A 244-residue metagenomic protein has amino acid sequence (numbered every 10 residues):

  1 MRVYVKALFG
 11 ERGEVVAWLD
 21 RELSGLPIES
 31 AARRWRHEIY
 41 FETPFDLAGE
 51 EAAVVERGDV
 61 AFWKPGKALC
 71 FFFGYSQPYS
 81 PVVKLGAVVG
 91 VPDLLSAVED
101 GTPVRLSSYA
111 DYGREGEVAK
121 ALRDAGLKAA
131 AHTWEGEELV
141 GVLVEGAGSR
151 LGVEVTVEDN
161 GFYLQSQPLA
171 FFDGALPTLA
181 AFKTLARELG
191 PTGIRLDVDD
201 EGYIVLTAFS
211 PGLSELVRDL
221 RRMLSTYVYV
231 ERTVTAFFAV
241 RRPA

Functional and structural regions predicted by a protein language model:
M1, P243-A244: Short, low-complexity, intrinsically disordered N-terminal peptides in bacterial proteins
M1-E14: Eukaryote-biased recognition of intrinsically disordered, low-complexity regulatory segments
V5-L8, L106, V144: Short beta-strand element of the conserved SAM-dependent methyltransferase core
G13-D20, G25-Y112, G148-P243: Glycine-rich active-site loops that engage anionic ligands at enzyme catalytic sites
E42-F45, G116-E117, G141-L143: Short, solvent-exposed polar/charged micro-motifs at secondary-structure junctions
R105-E135: Surface-exposed beta-loop interaction hotspot
A125-V157: N-terminal catalytic cores of peptidoglycan-degrading enzymes
